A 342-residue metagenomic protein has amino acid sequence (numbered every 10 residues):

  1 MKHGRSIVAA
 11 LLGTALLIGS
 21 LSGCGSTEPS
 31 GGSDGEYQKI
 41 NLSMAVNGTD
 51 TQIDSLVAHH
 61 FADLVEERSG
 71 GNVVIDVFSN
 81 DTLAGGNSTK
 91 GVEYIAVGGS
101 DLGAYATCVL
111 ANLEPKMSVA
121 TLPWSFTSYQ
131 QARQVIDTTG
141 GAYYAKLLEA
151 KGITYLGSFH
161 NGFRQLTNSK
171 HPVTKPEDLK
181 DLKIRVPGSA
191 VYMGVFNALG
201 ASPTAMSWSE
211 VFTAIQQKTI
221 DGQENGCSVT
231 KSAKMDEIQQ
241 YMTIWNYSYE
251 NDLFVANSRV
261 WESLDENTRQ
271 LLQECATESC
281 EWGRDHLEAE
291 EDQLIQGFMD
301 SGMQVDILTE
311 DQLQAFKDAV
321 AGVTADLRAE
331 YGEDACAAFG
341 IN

Functional and structural regions predicted by a protein language model:
M1-N41: Short, low-complexity disordered leader/linker segments with a strong preference for bacterial N-terminal type II
G19, T139-Y143, V191: Transmembrane alpha-helix boundary/anchor motif
G25-Y129, E149-A150, T154-N342: N-terminal secretory/targeting leader peptides
T127-L147: A gly/proline- and charged-residue-enriched helix-loop-helix capping module
